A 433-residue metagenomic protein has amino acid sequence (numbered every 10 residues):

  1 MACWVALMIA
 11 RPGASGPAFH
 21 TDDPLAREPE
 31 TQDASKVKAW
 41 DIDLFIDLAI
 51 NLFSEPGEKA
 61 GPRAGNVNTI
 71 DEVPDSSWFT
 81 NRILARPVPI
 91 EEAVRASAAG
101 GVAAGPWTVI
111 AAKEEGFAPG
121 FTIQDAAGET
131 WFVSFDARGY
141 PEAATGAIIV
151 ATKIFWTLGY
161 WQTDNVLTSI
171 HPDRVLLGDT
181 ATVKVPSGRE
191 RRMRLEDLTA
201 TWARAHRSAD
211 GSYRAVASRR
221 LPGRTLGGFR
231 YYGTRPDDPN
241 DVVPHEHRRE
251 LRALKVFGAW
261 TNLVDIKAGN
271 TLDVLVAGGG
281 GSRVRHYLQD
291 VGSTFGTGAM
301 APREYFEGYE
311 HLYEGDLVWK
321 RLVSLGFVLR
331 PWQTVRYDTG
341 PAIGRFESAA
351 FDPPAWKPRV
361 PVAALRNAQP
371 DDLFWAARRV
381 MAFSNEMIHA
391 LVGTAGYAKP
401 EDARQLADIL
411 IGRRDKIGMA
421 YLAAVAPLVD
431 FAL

Functional and structural regions predicted by a protein language model:
C3, L7-G105, V109-I110: Intrinsic disorder/low-complexity detector
P17-K38, I42-L44, G278-L433: C-terminal catalytic region of ATP-dependent kinase domains
V94-Y231: Conserved ATP-binding subdomain of kinase catalytic cores across diverse folds
G120, I148, T152, L254-F257 (+2 more regions): Extracytoplasmic/secreted envelope proteins and their assembly/folding machinery, especially bacterial periplasmic
G120, S218-T234, V264, V360-V362 (+1 more regions): N-terminal accessory/precursor segments of enzymes
D125-A127, L158-G159, R220, G258-T261 (+3 more regions): Sec/Tat-exported extracytoplasmic proteins
A143-I148, K153, F229-T334: Conserved kinase catalytic-core segment
Q162-D164, G269, P400: A local structural micro-motif
